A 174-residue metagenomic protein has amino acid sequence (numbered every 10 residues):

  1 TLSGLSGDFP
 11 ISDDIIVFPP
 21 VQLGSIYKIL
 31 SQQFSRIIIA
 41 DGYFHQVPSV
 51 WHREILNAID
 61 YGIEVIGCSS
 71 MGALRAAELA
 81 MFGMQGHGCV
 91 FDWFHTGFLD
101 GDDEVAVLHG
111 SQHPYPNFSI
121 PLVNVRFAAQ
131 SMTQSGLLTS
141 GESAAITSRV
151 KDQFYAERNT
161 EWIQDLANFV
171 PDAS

Functional and structural regions predicted by a protein language model:
T1-F34: N-terminal short beta-loop-beta anion/metal-coordinating cradle
F18-P19, I38-I39, V65-S69: General beta-strand structural signal in soluble alpha/beta enzymes
S31-F44: Short acidic, glycine-rich surface-loop motifs adjacent to enzyme active sites
P48-I59, A76-F82: Short Gly/Thr/Asp-enriched flexible loops that form oxyanion-binding sites at enzyme active sites
D60-E64: A short helix->loop->beta-strand "cap" motif at the edges of active sites that frequently abuts
M71-G110: Class I SAM-dependent methyltransferase SAM-binding "motif I" and its flanking Rossmann-like core
D102-M132: Internal catalytic-core helix/loop-beta-alpha segment that presents or stabilizes conserved functional determinants
V125-S174: Charge-patterned, long linear interaction tracts outside catalytic cores
